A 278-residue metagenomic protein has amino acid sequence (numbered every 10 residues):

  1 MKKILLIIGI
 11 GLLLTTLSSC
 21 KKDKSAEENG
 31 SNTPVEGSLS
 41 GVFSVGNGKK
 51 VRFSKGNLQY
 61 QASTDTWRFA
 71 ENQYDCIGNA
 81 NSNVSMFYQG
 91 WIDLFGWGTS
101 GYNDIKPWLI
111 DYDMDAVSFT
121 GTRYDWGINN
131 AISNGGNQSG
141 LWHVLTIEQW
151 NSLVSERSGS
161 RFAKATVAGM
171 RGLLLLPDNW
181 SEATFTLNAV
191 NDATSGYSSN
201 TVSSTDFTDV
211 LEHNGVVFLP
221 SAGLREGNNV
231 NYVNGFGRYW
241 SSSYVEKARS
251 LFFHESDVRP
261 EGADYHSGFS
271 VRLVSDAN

Functional and structural regions predicted by a protein language model:
I4-L13: Sec-dependent N-terminal signal peptides
L13-L14, R157: Single-residue recognition of alpha-helix boundary sites
T15-S19: C-terminal motif of bacterial Sec signal peptides marking the signal peptidase cleavage site
K21-D23: Bacterial signal peptide processing site
S25-N278: Conserved positions within compact, well-structured domain cores
